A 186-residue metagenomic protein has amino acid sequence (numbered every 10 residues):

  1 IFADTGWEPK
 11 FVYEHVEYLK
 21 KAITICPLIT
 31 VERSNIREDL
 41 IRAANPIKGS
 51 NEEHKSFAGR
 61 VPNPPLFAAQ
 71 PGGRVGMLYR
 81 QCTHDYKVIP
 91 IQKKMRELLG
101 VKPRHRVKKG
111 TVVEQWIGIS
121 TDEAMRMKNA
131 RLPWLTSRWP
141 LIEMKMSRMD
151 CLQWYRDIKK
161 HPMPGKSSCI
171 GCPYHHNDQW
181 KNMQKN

Functional and structural regions predicted by a protein language model:
I1-N186: Nucleotide-activated chemistry modules centered on ATP-dependent adenylation/adenylyltransferase
